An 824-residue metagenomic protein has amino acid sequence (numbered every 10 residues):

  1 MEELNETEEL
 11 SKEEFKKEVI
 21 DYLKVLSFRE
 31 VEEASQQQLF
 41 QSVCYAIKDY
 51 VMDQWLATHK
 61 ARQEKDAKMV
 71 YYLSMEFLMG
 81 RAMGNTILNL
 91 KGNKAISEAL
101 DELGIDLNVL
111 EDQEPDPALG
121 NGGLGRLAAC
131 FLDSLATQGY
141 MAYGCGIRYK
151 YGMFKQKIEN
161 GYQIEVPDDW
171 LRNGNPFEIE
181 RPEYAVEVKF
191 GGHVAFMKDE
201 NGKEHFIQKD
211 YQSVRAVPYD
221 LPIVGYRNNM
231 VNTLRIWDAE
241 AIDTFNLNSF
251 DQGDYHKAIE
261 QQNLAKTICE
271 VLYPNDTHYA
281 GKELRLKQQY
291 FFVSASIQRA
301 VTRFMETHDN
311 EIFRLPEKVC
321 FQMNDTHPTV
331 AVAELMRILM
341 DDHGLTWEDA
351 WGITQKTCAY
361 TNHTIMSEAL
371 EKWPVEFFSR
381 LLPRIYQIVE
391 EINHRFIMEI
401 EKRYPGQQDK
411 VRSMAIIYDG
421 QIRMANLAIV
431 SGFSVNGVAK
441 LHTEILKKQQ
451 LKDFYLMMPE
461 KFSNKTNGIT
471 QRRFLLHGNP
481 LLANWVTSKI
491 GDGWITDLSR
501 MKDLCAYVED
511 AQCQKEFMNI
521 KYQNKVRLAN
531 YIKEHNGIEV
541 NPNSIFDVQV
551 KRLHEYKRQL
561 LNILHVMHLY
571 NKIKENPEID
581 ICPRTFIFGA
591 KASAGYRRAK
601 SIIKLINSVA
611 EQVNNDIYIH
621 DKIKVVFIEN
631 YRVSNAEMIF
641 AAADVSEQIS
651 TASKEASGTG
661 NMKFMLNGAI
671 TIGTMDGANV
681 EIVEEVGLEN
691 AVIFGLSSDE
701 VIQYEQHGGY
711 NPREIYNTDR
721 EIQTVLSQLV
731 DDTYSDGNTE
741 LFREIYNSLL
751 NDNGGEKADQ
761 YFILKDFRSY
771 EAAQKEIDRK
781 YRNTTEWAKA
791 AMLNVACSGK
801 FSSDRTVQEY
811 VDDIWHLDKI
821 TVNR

Functional and structural regions predicted by a protein language model:
M1-R824: A conserved ligand/cofactor-binding region detector
